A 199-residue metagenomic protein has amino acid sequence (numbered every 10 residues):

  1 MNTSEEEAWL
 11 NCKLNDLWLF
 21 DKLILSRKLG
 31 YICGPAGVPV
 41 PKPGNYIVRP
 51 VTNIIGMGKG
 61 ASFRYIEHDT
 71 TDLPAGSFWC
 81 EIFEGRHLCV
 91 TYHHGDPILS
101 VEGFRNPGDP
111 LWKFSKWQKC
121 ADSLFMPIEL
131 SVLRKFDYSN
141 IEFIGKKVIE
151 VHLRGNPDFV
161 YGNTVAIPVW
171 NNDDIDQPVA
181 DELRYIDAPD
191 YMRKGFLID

Functional and structural regions predicted by a protein language model:
N2-I128, V169-N171: Active-site nucleotide/adenylate-binding loops and adjacent lid/helix of ATP-dependent enzymes
I55-M57, N106-D199: ATP-dependent carboxylate activation and anion-phosphoryl transfer catalytic cores that bind Mg-ATP to form
